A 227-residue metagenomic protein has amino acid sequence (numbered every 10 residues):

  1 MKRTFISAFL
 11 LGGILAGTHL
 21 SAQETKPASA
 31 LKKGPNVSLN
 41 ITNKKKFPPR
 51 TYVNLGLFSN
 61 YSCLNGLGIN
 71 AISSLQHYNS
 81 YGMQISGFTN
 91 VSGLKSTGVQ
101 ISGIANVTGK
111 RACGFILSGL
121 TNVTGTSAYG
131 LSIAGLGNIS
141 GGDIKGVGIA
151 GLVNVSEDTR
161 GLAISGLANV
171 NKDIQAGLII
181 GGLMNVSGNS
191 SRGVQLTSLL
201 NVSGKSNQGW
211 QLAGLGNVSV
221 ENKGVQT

Functional and structural regions predicted by a protein language model:
M1-T25: Bacterial Sec-dependent N-terminal signal peptides
E24-T227: Surface-exposed, glycine- and small/polar-enriched segments that build interaction surfaces at terminal
